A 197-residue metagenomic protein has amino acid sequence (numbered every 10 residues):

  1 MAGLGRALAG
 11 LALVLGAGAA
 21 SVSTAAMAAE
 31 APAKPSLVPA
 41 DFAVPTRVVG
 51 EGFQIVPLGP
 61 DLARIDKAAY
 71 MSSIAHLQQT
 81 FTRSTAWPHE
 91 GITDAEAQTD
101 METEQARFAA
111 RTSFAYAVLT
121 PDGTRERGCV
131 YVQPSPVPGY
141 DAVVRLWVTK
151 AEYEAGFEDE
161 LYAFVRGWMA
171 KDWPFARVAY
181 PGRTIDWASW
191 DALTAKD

Functional and structural regions predicted by a protein language model:
M1-L4: N-terminal secretory signal peptides that target proteins for export/translocation
A9-S21: Bacterial N-terminal signal peptides
V22-E30: Boundary at the C-terminal end of the N-terminal hydrophobic targeting segment
A29-E152, F164-W168, D172-D197: GNAT-family acyltransferases
G156-F164: Conserved acetyl-CoA pyrophosphate-binding loop and the N-cap/start of the following alpha-helix in GNAT-like
